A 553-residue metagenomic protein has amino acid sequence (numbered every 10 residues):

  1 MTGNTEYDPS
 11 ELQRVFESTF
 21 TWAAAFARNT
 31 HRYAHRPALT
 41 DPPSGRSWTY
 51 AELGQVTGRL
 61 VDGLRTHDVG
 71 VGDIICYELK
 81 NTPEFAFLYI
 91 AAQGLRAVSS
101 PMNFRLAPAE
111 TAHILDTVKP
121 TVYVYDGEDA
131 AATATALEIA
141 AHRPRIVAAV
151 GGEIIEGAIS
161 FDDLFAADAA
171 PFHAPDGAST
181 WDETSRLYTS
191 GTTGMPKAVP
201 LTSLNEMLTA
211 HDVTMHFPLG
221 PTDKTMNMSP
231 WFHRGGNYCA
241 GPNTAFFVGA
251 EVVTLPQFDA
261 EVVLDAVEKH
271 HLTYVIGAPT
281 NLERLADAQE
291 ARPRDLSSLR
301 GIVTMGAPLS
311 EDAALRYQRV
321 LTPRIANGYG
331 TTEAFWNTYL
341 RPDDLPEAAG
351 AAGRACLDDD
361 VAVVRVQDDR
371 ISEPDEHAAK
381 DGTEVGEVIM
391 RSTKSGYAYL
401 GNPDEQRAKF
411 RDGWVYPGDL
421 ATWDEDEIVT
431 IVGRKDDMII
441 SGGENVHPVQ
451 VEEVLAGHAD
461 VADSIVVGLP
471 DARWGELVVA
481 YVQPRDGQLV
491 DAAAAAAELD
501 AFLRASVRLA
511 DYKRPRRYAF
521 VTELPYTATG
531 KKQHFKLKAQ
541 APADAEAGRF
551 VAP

Functional and structural regions predicted by a protein language model:
S18, H35-T82, A86-I90, A107-A112 (+1 more regions): Conserved AMP-binding/adenylate-forming core of the ANL superfamily
H35, A149, I154, A166-Y188 (+2 more regions): Conserved pre-ATP/AMP-binding loop-to-beta segment of ANL
S47-A51, T184-L208: Conserved AMP-binding A3 loop
T66-H67, G94-D163: Structural core segment of the AMP-binding/adenylate-forming
L106, H113, Y123-Y125, V275 (+6 more regions): AMP-binding/adenylate-forming catalytic core of the ANL superfamily
M207-K224, F232-T273, A288-Q289: Conserved AMP-binding/adenylation subdomain of ANL enzymes
T273-G277, A286-A348, D360: Gly/Ser/Thr-rich phosphate-binding loop
V507-K532, F550-P553: AMP-binding/adenylate-forming catalytic domain of the ANL superfamily
